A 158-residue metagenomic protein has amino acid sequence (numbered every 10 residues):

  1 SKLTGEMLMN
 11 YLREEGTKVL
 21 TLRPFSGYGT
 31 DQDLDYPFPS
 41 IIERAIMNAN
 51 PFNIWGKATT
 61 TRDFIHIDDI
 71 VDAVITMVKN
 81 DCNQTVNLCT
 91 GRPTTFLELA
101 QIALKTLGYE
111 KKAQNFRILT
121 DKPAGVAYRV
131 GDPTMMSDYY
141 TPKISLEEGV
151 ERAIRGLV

Functional and structural regions predicted by a protein language model:
S1, L34, R129: Short, conserved glycine- and acidic-residue-centered signature motifs in active-site or ligand-binding loops
S1-L20, E43-A49: Active-site Tyr-X1-5-Lys
E6-N10, P39, I75, L97: Short, hydrophobic alpha-helix immediately C-terminal to the catalytic nucleophile
M9, I41, M135-S137: Structural element of the ATP-grasp superfamily
N10, D31-L34, Y140: Short, function-defining helix-loop hinge/capping sites that tune catalysis or transport
L20-P39, T61: Flexible, glycine-rich beta-alpha linker
I46-V158: C-terminal substrate-binding subdomain of Rossmann-fold SDR/epimerase-dehydratase oxidoreductases
